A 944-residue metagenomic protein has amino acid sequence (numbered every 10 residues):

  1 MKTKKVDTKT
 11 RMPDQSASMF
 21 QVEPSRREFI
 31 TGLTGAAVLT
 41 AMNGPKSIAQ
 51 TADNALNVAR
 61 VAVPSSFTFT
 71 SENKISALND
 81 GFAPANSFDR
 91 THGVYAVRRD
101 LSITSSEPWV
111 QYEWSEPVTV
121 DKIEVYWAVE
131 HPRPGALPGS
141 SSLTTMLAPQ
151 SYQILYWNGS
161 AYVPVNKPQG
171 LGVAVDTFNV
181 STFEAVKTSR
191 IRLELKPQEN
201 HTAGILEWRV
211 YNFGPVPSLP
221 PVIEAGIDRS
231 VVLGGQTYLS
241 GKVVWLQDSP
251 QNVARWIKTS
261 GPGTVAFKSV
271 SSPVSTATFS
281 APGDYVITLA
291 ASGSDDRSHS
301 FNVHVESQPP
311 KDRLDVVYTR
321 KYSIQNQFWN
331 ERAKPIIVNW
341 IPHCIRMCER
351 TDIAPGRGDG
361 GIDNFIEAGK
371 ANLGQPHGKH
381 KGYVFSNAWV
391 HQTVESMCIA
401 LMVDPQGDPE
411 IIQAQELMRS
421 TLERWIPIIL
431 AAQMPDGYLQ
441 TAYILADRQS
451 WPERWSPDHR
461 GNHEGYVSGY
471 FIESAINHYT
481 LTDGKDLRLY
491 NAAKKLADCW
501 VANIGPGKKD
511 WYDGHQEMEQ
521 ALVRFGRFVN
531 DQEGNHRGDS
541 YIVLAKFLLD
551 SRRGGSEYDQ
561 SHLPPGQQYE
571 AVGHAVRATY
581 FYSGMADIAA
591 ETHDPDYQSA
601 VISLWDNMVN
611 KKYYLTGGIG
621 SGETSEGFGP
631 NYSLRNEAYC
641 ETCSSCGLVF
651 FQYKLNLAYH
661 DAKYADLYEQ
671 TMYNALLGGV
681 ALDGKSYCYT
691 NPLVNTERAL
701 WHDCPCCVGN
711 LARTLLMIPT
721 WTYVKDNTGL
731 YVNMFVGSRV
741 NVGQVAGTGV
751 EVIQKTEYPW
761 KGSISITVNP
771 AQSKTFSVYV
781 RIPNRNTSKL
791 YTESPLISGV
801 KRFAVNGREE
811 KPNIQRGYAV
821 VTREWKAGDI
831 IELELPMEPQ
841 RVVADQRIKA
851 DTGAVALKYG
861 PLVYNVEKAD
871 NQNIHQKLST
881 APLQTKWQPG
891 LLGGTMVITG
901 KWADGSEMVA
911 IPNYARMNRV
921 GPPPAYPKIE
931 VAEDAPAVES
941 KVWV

Functional and structural regions predicted by a protein language model:
M1-P24, G35-V38, Q50: N-terminal secretory signal peptides
R26-I30: N-terminal export leaders
D53, A85, D89-N166, A174-S218: Aromatic, loop-rich ligand-recognition surfaces of beta-strand-rich domains
L219-G226: Proline-enriched interdomain boundary motifs that mark the N-terminal boundary and often initiate the first structured
G235-W245: A short beta-strand segment in extracellular, disulfide-stabilized domains
R255-A277: Surface-exposed, flexible coil segments in extracellular/virion-facing regions
P309-I412, E416, S420, S450-L481 (+3 more regions): Aromatic (Trp/Tyr) and acidic
V601, D666-N674, G679-N769, T792-A804 (+4 more regions): C-terminal beta-rich recognition modules with glycine/proline-rich loops and embedded aromatic residues
